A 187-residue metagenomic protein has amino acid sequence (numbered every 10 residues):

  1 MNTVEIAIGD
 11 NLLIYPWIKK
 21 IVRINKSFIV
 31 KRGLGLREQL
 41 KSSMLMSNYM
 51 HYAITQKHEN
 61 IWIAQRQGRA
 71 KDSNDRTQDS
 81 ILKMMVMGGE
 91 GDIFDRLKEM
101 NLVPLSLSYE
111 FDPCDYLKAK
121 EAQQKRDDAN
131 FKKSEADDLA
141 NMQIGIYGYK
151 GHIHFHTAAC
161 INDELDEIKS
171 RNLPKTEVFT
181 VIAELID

Functional and structural regions predicted by a protein language model:
M1-I161: Soluble catalytic domains of membrane acyltransferases
T157, I161-D166, V178: Catalytic cores of PAPS-dependent sulfotransferases and nucleotide-sugar/CMP/GDP-dependent glycosyltransferases
I168-S170, P174-D187: C-terminal hydrophobic structural anchor segments that stabilize assembly/packing rather than catalytic chemistry
